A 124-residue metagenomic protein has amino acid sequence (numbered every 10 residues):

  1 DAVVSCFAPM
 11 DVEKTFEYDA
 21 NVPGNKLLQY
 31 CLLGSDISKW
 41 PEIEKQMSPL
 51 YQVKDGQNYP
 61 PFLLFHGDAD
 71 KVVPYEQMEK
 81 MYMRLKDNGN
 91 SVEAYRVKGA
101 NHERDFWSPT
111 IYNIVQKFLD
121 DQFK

Functional and structural regions predicted by a protein language model:
D1, G56-F62, N88-N90: Short, proline-enriched alpha-helix->beta-strand connector loops that line the catalytic pocket of alpha/beta-hydrolase
D1-A20: Primarily recognizes the serine-hydrolase "nucleophile elbow" in alpha/beta-hydrolase and SGNH/GDSL folds
K14-Q52: Mobile cap/lid helix-loop segments that gate and shape the active-site cleft of serine hydrolases
L63-H66, D70: Short beta-strand/loop motif that positions the catalytic acidic residue of the alpha/beta-hydrolase fold
K71-K80: Conserved alpha/beta-hydrolase "acid-adjacent" motif
K86-H102: Catalytic histidine neighborhood in serine/cysteine hydrolases with alpha/beta-hydrolase-type architecture
A100-T110: Catalytic histidine-centered segment of alpha/beta-hydrolase-like enzymes
S108-K124: Catalytic active-site module of serine/aspartate enzymes centered on a nucleophile-bearing elbow/loop
